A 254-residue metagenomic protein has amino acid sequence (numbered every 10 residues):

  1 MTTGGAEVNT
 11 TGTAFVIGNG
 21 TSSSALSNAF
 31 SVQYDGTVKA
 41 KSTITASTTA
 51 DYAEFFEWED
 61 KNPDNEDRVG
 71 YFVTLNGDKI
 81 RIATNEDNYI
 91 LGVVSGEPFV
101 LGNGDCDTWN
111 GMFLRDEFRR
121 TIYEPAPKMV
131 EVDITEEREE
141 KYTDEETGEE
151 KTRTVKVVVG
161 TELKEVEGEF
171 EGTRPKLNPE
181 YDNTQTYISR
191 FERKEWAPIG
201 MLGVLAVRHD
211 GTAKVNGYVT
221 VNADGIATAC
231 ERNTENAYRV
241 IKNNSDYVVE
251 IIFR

Functional and structural regions predicted by a protein language model:
M1-D35: Glycine- and small/polar-enriched repetitive beta-structure motifs of secreted/surface proteins
T21-R254: Extracellular receptor-binding modules and their adjoining Ser/Thr/Gly/Asp/Asn-rich linkers
